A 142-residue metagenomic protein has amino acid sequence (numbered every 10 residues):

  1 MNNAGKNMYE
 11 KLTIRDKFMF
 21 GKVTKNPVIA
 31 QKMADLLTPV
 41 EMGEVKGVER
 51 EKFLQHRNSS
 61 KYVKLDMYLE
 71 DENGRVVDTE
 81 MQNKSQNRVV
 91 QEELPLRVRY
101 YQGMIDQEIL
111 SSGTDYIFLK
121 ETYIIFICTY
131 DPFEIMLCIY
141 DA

Functional and structural regions predicted by a protein language model:
M1-A142: Elongated, amphipathic alpha-helical interaction scaffolds
